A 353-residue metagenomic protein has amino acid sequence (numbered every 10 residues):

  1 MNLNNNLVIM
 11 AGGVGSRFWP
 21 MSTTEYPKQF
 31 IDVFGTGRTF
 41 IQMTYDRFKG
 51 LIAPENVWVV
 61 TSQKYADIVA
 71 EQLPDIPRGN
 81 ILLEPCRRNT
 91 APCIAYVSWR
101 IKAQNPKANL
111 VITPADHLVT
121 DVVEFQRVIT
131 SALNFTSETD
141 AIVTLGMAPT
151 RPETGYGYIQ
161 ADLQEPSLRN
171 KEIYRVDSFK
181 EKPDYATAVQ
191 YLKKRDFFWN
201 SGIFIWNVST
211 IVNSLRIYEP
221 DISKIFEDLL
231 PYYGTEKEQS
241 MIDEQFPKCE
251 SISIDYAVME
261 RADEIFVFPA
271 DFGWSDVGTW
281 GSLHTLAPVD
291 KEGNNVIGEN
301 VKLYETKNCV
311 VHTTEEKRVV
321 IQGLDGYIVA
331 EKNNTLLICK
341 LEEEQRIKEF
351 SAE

Functional and structural regions predicted by a protein language model:
M1-I9, R17-T24, G35-P114, L118-T130: Conserved N-terminal catalytic core of the sugar/cofactor nucleotidyltransferase
N2-N4, V208-E353: Left-handed beta-helix
L3-N5, P54-E55, R78, N105-A108 (+8 more regions): Short coil/turn connectors at secondary-structure junctions
M10-A11, V60, V111-P114, T144-A148 (+2 more regions): Short beta-strand segments
I41, V97, D116, I159 (+3 more regions): Residue-level signal for inorganic ion chemistry
V122-I242, F266, E316, K340-L341: Conserved core of the sugar-phosphate nucleotidyltransferase
